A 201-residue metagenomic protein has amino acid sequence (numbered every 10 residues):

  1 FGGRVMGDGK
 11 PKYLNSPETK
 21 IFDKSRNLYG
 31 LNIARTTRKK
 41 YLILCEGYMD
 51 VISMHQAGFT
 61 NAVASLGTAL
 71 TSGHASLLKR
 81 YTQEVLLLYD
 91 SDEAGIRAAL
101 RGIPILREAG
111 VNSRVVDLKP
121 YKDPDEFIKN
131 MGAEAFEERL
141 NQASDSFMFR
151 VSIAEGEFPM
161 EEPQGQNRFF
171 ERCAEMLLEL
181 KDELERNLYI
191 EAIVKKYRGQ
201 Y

Functional and structural regions predicted by a protein language model:
F1-Y81, V85, A98-A99: Phosphate-handling DNA/RNA-contact segment within nucleic-acid enzymes
I33, S53, L77, R101 (+5 more regions): Alpha-helical scaffold segments in soluble metabolic enzymes
M49, L70, Y89-A99, D117 (+1 more regions): Acidic, metal-coordinating catalytic cores used for nucleic-acid/nucleotide bond scission and strand-transfer chemistry
H74, E93-R97, R101-E108: Glycine-rich phosphate-binding loops that contact phosphosugars or nucleotide phosphates
Y81-T82, I103-I105, N130-E137: Short, hinge-like loop/turn segments at secondary-structure boundaries
E84, D90-S91, E134, N141: Histidine- and aromatic-rich ligand-binding microenvironments
V111-Q200: C-terminal or mid-to-C-terminal helical accessory/interaction module adjacent to the motor/catalytic core
